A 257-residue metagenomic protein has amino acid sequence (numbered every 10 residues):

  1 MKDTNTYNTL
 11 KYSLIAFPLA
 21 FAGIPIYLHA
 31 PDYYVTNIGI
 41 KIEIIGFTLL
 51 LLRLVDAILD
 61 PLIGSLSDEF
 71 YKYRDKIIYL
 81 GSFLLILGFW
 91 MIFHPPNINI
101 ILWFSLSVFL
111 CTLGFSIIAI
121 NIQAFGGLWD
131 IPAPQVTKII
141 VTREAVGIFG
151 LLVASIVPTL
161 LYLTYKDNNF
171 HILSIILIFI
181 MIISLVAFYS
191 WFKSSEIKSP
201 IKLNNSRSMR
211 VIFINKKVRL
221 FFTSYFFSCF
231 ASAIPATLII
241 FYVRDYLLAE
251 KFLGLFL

Functional and structural regions predicted by a protein language model:
K2-L257: Membrane-embedded alpha-helical bundles of multi-pass transporters/translocases, especially carrier/permease families
